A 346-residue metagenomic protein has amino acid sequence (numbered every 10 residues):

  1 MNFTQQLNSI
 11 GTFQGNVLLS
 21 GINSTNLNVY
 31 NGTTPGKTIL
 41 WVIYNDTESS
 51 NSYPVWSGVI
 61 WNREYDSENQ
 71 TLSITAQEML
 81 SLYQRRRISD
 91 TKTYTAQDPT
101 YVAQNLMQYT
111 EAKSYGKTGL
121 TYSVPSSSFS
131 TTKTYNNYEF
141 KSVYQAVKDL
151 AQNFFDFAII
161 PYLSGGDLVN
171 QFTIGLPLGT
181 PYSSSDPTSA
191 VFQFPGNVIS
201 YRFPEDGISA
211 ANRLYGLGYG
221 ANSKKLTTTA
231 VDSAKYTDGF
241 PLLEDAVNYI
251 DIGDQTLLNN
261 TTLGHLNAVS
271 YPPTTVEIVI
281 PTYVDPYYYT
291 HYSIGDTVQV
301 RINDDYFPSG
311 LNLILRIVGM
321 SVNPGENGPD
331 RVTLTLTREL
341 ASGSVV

Functional and structural regions predicted by a protein language model:
Q5-S24, T71-L82, G216, S270-V284 (+2 more regions): Oligomerization/assembly interface segments of phage tail-like spikes and tubes
Q6, F13-G15, A76, T91-T121 (+4 more regions): Amphipathic, non-transmembrane alpha-helical segments in extracytoplasmic/periplasmic proteins
S20, R63-Y65, Q77-S81, P177 (+3 more regions): Solvent-exposed coil/turn segments that connect beta secondary-structure elements in extracytoplasmic/periplasmic
S24-S123, E339, G343: Surface-exposed cap/loop segments at beta↔alpha junctions
V55, V59-Y83, L120-A210: Short beta-strand-centered interaction patches in the first periplasmic/extracellular domains of large envelope
R63-E68, M320-N327: Short, conserved beta-turn/loop elements at beta-strand boundaries and strand-helix junctions
Q145-K148, L178-G325, A341-V345: Acidic, small/polar-enriched beta strand-loop surface segments
